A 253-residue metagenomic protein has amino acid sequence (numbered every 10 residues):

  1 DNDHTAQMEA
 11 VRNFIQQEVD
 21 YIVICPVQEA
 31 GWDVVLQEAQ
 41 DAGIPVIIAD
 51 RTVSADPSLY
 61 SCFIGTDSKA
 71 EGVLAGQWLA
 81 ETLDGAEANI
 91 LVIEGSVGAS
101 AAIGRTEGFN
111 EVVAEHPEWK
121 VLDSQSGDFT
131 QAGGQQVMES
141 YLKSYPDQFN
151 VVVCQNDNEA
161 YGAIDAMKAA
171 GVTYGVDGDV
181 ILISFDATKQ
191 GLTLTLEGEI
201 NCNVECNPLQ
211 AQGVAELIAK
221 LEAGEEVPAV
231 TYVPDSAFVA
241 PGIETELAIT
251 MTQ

Functional and structural regions predicted by a protein language model:
D1, N89-V92, V113-Q131: Short beta-strand elements in bilobed, periplasmic/extracellular small-molecule ligand-binding domains
Q7, F63-N89, A132-V137, A187-G191 (+1 more regions): Hydrophobic alpha-helical segments within soluble ligand-binding/sensing domains
V11-Q16, D20-D41, F109, D123 (+1 more regions): Hydrophobic alpha-helical
V34-A70, N89, G95, T188-L196 (+1 more regions): Flexible loop/hinge segments that line or gate small-molecule binding clefts
G65-T66, L91-A101, L122-D128, E205: Short beta-strand->loop
E71-W78, S100-W119, G133, V137 (+1 more regions): Short, solvent-exposed amphipathic alpha-helices that sit in or adjacent to ligand/effector-binding or catalytic
I93-A101, E111-V113, C206-Q253: Hinge/cleft segment of the Venus flytrap/periplasmic-binding protein
E197-V204: Rossmann-fold dehydrogenase core element
